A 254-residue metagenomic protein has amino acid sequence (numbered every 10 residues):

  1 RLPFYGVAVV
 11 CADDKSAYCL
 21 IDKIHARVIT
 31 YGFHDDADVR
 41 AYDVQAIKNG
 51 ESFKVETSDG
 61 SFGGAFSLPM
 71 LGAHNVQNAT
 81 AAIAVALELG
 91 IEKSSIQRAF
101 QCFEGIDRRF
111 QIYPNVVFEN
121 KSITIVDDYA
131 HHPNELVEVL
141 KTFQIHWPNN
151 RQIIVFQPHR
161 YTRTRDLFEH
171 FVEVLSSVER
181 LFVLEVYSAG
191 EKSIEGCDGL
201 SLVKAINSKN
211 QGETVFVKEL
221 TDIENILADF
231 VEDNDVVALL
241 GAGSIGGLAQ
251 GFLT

Functional and structural regions predicted by a protein language model:
R1-T124, V203-N207: Acidic, Mg2+-coordinating active-site environments of NTP-dependent enzymes
V7, R151, R180, D235-V236: Structural motif
V10, T30, I154-F156, V183 (+1 more regions): Structural beta-sheet core signal
Y18-I21, R40, T164-R165, K192-S193 (+2 more regions): Short glycine-/acidic-enriched loop or helix-start segments at secondary-structure transitions that form or flank
I106, N134, K141-N210, S244: Active-site beta-alpha connecting loops in nucleotide-dependent enzymes
I125-H131: Switch II (G3) loop of P-loop NTPases
T214-E219: Short acidic-hydrophobic, aromatic-tinged amphipathic segments that line or gate anion-handling sites
D222-L253: A glycine-rich beta-strand to alpha-helix segment that forms a phosphate/ribose-binding loop at ligand/cofactor sites
